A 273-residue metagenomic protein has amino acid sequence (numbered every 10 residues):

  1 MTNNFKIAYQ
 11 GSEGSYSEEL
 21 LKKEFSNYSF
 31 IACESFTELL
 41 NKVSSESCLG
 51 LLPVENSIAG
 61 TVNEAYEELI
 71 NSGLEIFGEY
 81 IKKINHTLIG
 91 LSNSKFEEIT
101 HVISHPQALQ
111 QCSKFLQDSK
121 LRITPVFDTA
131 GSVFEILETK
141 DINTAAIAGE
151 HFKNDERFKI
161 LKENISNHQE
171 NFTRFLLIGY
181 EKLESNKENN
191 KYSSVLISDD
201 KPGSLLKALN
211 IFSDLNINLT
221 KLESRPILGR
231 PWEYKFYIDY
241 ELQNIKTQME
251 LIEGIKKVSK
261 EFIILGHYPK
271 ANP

Functional and structural regions predicted by a protein language model:
M1-P273: Domain-level signature for soluble enzymes in the chorismate/prephenate branch of the shikimate pathway
